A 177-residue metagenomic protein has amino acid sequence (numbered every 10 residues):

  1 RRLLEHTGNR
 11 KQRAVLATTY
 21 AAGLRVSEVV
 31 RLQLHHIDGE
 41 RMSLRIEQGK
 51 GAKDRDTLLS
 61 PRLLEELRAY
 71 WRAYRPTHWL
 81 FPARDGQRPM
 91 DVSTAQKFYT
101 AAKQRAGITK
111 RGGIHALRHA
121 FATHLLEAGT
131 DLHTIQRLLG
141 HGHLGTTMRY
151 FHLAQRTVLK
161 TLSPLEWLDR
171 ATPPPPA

Functional and structural regions predicted by a protein language model:
R1-A177: Conserved catalytic core of the tyrosine transesterase superfamily
